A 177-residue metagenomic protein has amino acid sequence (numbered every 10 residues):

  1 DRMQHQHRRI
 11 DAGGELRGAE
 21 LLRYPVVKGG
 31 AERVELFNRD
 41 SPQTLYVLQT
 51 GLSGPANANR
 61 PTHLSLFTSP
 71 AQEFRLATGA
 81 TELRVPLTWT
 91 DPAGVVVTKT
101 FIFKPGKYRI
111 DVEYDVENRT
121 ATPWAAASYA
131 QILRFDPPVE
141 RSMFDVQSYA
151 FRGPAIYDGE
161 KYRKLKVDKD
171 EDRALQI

Functional and structural regions predicted by a protein language model:
D1-I177: Soluble non-transmembrane domains of integral membrane proteins
